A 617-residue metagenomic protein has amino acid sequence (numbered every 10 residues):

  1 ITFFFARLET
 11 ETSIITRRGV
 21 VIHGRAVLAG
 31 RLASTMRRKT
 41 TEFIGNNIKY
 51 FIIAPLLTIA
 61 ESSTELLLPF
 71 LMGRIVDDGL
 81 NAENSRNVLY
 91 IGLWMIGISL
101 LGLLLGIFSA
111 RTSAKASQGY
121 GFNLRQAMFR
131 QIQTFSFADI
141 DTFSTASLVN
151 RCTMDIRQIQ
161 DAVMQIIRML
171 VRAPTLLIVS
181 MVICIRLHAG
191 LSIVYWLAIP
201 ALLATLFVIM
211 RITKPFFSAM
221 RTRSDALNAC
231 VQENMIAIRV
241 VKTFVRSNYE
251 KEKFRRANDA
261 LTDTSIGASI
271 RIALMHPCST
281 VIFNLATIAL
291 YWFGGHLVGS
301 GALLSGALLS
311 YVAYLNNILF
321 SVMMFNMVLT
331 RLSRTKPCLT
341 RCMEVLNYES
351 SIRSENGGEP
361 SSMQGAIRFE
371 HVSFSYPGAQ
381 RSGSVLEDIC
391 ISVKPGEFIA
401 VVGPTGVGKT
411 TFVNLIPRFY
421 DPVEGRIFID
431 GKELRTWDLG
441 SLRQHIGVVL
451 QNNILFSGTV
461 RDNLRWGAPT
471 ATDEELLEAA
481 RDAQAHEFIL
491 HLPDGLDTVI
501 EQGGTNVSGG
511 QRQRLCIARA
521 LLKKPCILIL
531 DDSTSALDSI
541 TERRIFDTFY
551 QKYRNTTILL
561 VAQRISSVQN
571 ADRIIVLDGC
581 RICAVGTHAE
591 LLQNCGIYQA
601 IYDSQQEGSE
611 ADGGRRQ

Functional and structural regions predicted by a protein language model:
I1-R7, I14-L68, M72, L80-W94 (+14 more regions): Membrane-integrated ABC transporters
H23, L28-L32, S361-Q617: ABC-type nucleotide-binding domain
N46, Y50-S63, I98, G102-L104 (+2 more regions): Transmembrane helices of ABC transporter permease
N46-I48, T134-A138, M154-V163, I167 (+8 more regions): An intracellular "coupling" helix at the cytosolic face of ABC transporter transmembrane type-1 domains
I59-L67, L100-I107, I159-A162, I166-I178 (+6 more regions): Hydrophobic alpha-helical transmembrane bundles that constitute the permease/transmembrane domains of multi-pass
A82, Q118, Q126-N150, M154-I156 (+6 more regions): Short intracellular "coupling" helices and adjacent cytoplasmic loop segments at the cytosolic face of multi-pass
N84-Y90, I183-L197, G267-T340, V345-L346: Helix-loop-helix
